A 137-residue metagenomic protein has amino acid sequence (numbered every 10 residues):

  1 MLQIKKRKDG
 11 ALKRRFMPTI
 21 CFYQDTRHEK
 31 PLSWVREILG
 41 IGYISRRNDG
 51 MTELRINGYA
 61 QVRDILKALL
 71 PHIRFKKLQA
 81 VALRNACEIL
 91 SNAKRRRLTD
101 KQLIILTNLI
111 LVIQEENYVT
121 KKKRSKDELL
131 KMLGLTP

Functional and structural regions predicted by a protein language model:
M1-P137: Internal intein/HINT superfamily modules and their associated LAGLIDADG
